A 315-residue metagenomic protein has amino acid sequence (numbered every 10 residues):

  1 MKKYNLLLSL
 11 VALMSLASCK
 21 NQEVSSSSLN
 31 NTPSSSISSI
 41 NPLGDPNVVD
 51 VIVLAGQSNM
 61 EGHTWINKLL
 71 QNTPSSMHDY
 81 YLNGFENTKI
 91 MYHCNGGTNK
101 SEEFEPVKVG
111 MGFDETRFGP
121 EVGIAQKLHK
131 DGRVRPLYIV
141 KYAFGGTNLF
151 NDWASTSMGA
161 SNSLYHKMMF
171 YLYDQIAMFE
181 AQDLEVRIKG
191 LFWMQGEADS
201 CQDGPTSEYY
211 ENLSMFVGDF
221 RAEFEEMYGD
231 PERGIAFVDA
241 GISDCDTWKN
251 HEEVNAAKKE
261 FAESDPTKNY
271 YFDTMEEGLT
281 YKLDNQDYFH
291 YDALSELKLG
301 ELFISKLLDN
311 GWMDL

Functional and structural regions predicted by a protein language model:
M1-L6: Bacterial N-terminal signal peptides that target proteins for export
S9-V11: Outer/extracellular conduits and scaffolds centered on Gram-negative outer-membrane beta-barrels
S15-S18: C-terminal motif of bacterial Sec signal peptides marking the signal peptidase cleavage site
K20-S26: Bacterial lipoprotein signal-peptidase II cleavage site
S28-T32: An aromatic- and glycine-enriched ligand-binding surface/loop that stacks and positions planar moieties
P33, I37-L315: Cell-envelope and extracellular/periplasmic
